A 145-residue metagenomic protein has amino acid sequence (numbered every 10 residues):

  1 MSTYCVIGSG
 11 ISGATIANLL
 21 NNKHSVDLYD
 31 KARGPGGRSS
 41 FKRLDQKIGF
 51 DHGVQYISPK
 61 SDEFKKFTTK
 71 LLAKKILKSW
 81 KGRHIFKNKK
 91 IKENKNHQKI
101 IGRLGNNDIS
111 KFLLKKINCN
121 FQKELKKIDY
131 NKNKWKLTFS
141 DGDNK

Functional and structural regions predicted by a protein language model:
M1-S2, S140-K145: Core beta-strand elements of the Rossmann-like FAD/NAD(P) dinucleotide-binding domain in flavoenzyme oxidoreductases
C5-S9, N18-D45: Glycine-rich FAD pyrophosphate-binding loop
G13-A14: N-terminal Rossmann-fold NAD(P) dinucleotide-binding loop
L19, S40-H84: N-terminal FAD cofactor-binding segment of flavoenzymes
V26, C119-F121: Generic structural signal for residues in well-ordered beta-strands
Y56-D62, K89-L114: Short beta-strand to alpha-helix junction loop
G82-F86, W135-S140: Short polybasic amphipathic segments
F121-K136: A conserved short coil-to-beta-strand element within the FAD-binding core of flavoproteins
